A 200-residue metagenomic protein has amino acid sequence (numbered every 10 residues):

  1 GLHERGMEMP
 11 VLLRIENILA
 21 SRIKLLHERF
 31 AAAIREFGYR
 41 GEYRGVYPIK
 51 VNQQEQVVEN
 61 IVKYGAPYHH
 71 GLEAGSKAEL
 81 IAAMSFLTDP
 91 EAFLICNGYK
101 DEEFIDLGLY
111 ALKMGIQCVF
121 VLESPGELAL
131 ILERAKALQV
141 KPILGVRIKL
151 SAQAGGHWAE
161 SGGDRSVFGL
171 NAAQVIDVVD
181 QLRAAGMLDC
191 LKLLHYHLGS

Functional and structural regions predicted by a protein language model:
G1-Q53: Low-complexity, highly charged intrinsically disordered N-terminal segments that act as targeting/localization
R40-S200: Active-site-proximal beta-alpha core segment in soluble small-molecule metabolic enzymes
